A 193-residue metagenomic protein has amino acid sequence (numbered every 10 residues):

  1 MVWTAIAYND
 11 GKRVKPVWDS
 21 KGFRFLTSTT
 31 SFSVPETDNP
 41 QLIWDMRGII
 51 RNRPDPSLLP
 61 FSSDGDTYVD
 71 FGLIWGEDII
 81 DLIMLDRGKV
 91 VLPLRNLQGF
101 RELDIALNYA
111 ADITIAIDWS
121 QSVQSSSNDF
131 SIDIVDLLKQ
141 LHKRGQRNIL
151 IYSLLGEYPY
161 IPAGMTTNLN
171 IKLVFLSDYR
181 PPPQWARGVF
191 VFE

Functional and structural regions predicted by a protein language model:
M1-G65, G76-I80, I115, Q121-N148 (+1 more regions): Conserved N-terminal beta1-alpha1 strand-loop-helix module at the mouth
A5-A7, W44, Y68-G72, V91-P93 (+4 more regions): A cross-family glycoside hydrolase active-site/sugar-binding cleft signature
D19, L82, D86, I161-M165: Surface-exposed, active-site-proximal loop segments in enzymatic domains
S33, Q98-A110, L138-R144: Short amphipathic alpha-helices and their capping/turn segments at secondary-structure boundaries
N39, G65-D66, G88, A111-D112 (+3 more regions): A structural micro-motif
R51-G72, E102-W119, E157-P182: Alpha-helix-loop-beta-strand connector modules within alpha/beta enzyme cores
D78-E102, L150-G156, L173-E193: Glycine-rich phosphate-binding active-site loops on the catalytic face of alpha/beta enzymes
L107, D129, V189: Short, surface-exposed amphipathic charged segments that create phosphate/polyanion-binding patches used for binding
